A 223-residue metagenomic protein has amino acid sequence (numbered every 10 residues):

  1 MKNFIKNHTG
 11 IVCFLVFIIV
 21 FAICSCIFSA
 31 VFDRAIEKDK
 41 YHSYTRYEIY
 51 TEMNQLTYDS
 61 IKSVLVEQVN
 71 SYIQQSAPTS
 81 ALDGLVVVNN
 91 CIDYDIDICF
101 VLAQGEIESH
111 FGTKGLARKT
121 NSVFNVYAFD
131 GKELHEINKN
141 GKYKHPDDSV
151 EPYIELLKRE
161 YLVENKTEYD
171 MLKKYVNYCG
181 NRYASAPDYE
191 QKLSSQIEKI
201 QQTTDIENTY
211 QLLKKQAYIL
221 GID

Functional and structural regions predicted by a protein language model:
K2-L102, E106-D223: Catalytic cores of secreted/periplasmic lytic hydrolases that degrade extracellular macromolecules
